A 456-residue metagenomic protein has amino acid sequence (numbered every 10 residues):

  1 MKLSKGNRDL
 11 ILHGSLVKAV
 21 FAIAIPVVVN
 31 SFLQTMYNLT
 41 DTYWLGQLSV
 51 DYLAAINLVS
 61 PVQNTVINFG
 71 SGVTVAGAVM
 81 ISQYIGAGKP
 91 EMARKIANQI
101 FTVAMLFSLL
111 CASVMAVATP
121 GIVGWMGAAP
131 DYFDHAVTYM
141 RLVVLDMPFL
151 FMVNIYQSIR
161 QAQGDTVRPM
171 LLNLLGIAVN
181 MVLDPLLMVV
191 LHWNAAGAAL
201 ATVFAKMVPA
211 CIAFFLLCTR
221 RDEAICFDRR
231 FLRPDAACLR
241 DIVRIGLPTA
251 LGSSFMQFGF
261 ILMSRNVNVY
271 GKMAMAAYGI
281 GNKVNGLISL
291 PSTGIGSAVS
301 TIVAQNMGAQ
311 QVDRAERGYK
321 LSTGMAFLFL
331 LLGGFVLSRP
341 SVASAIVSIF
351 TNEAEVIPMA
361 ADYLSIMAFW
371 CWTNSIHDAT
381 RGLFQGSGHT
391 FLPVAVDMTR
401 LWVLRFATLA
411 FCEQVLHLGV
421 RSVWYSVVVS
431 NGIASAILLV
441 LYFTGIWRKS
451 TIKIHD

Functional and structural regions predicted by a protein language model:
M1-A24, I81-D146, V190-L247, V303-W370 (+1 more regions): Short alpha-helical transmembrane segments in multi-pass integral membrane proteins
I11-Y43, Q47-L48, P61-A76, M80 (+6 more regions): N-terminal transmembrane alpha-helices
A22-D41, L142, V153, G176 (+5 more regions): Transmembrane helical elements of multi-pass membrane transporters/channels
I25, V29, V59-V62, T102-L106 (+12 more regions): Hydrophobic residues within alpha-helical transmembrane segments of multi-pass solute transporters/permease subunits
F32, M36-A54, V123-P130, L186-A195 (+6 more regions): Helix-terminus/linker motif at the lipid-water interface of multi-pass membrane proteins
L39-T42, S113, I155-I159, A178-L186 (+8 more regions): Alpha-helical transmembrane segments of multipass membrane proteins
L53-S113, L150-P169, A277-S338, N374-V396: Small-residue-rich hydrophobic transmembrane alpha-helices
T74, L142-Q161, P169-I177, A198-A213 (+6 more regions): Short runs within selected transmembrane alpha-helices of multi-pass transporters and secretion channels
